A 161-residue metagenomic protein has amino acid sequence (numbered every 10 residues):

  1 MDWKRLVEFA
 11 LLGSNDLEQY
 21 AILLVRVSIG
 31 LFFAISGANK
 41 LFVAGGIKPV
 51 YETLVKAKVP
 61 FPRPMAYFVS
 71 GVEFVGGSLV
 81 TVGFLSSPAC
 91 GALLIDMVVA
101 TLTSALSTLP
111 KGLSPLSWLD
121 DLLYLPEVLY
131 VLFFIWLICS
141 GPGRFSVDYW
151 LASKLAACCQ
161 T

Functional and structural regions predicted by a protein language model:
M1-F42, P49, V55, R63-G71 (+2 more regions): Extended, low-polarity transmembrane helix blocks
